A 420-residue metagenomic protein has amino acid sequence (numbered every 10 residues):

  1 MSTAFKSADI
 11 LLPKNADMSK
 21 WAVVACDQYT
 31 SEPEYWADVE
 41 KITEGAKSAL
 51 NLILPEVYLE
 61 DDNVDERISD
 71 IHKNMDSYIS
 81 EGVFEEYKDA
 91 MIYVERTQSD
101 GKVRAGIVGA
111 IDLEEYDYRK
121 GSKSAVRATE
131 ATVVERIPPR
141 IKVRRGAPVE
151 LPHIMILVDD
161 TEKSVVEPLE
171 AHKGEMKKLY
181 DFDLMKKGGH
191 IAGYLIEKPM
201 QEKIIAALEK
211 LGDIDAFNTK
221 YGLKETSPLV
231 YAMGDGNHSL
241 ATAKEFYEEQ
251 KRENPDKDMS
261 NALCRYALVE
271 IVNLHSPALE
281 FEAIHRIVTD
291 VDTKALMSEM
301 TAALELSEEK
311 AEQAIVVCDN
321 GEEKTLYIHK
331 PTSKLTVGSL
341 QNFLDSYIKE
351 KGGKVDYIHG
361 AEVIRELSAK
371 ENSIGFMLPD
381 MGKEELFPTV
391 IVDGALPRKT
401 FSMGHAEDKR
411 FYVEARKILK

Functional and structural regions predicted by a protein language model:
M1-K420: Surface-exposed, charge/polar-rich loops and edge strands
